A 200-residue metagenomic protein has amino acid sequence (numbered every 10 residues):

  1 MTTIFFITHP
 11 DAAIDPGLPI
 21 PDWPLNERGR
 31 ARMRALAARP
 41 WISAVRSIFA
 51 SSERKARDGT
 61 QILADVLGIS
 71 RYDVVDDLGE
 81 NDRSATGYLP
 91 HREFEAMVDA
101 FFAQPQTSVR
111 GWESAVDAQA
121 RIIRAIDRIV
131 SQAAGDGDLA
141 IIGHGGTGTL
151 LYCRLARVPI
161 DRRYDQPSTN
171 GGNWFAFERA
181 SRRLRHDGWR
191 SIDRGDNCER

Functional and structural regions predicted by a protein language model:
M1-T2, I69, D73, G79-R92 (+2 more regions): Acidic, low-complexity terminal tails and accessory targeting/binding regions of phosphate-metabolizing enzymes
T2-S70, V116: Active-site-proximal alpha-helix that buttresses catalytic centers in soluble enzyme cores
I4, G137-G145: Generic beta-sheet signal
A13, K55-R57, N81-D82, T147-T149: Short, active-site-adjacent cap segments at secondary-structure transitions
P24, A64-I123, G188: Phosphate-handling substructures
R34-A38, Q119, I123-S131: Generic structural signal for well-ordered alpha-helical scaffold segments
W41-A44, I129-D138: Glycine-rich phosphate-binding loop signature in dinucleotide/nucleotide-binding domains
A50-S51, A120, I142-G143: Short beta-strand scaffold positions
